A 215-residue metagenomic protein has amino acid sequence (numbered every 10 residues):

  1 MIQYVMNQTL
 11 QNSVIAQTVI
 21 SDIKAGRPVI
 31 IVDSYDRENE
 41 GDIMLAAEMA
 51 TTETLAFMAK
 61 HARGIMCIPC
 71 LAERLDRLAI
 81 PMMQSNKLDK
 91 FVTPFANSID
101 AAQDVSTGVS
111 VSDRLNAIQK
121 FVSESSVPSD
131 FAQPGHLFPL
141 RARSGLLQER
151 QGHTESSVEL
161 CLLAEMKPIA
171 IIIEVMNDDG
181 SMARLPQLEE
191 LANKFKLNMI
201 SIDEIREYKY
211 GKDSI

Functional and structural regions predicted by a protein language model:
I2-I215: Catalytic domains of riboflavin
